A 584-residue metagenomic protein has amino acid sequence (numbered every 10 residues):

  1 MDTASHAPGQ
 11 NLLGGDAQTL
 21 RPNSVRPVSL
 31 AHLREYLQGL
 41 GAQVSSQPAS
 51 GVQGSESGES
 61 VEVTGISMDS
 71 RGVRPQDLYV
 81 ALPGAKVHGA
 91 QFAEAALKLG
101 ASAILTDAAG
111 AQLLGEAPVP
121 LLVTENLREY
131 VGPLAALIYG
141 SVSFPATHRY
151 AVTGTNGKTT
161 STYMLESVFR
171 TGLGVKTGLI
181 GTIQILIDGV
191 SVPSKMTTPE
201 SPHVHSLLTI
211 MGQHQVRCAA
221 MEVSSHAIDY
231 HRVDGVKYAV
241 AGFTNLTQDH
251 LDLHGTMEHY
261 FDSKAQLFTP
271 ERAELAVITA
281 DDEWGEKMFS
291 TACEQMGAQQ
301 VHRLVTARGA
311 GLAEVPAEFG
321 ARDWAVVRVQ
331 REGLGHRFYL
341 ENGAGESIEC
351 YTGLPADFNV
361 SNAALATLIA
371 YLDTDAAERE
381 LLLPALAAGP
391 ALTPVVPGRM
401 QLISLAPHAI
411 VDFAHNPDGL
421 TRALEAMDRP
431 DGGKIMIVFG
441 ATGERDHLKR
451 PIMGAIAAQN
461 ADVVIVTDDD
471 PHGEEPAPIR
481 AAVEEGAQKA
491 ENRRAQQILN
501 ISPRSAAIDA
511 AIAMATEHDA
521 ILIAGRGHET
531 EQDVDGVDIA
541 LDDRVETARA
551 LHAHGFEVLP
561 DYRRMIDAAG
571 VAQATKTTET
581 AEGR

Functional and structural regions predicted by a protein language model:
M1-P133, L137, A298, A325 (+4 more regions): N-terminal leader/targeting and accessory segments in enzymes
E35, E129-A280, W284-Q300, D431 (+1 more regions): Phosphate-binding loop of NTP-binding sites
V73-R74, A108-V119, L186-D188, D229-K237 (+3 more regions): Short loop/helix-cap segments at secondary-structure boundaries that form the rim of catalytic
G84-K86, S225-H226, Y230, Q248-D249 (+5 more regions): Short glycine-rich anion-binding loops that position phosphate/pyrophosphate groups of nucleotides and phosphorylated
G84-V87, A391-L392, V396, L420-T421 (+5 more regions): Active-site beta-alpha connecting loops in nucleotide-dependent enzymes
K98, S102-A108, V277-A280, M436-F439 (+1 more regions): Short internal beta-strands
G110-G115, V240-H408, G486-A487, E491-R493 (+2 more regions): Acidic, Mg2+-coordinating active-site environments of NTP-dependent enzymes
A520-A553: Glycine/aspartate-rich loop-and-adjacent alpha/beta segment that forms the canonical ThDP
